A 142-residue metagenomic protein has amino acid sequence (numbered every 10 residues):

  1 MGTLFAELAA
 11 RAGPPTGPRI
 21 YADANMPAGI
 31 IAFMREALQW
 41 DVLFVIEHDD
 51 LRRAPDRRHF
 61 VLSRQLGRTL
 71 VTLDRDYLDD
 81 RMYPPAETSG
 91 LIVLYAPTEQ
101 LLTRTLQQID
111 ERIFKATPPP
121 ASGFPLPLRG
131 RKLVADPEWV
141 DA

Functional and structural regions predicted by a protein language model:
G2, E7-P14, P18, D23-A24 (+3 more regions): Acidic, PIN/NYN-like endoribonuclease modules and their adjacent C-terminal/linker elements
P27-A28, H48-L51, L78: Short, catalytically relevant binding-site loops at active-site mouths
Q39-W40, R68: Short phosphate-binding/catalytic loops that engage adenosine nucleotides
D41-P55: Conserved BB-loop
I46, D74, L94-A96: Short beta->alpha connector loops at strand-helix junctions that form conserved, small/polar/Pro-enriched
P55-V61: Acidic helix/loop or adjacent segment enriched in Glu/Asp that either coordinates divalent metal
S63, G67-M82: Acidic, metal-binding active-site segment of PIN/NYN-like and related structure-specific nucleases
